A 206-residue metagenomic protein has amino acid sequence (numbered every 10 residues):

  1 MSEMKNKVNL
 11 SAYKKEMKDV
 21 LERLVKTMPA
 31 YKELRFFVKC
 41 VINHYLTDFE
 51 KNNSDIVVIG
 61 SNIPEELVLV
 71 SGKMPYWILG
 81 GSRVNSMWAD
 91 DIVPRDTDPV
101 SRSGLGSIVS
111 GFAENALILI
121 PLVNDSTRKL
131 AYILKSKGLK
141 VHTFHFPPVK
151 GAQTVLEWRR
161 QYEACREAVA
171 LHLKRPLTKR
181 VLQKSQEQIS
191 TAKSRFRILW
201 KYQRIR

Functional and structural regions predicted by a protein language model:
M1-D55, E167-R206: A charged, amphipathic alpha-helical module
S2, M28-P29, N43, V57-S61 (+3 more regions): Metallocofactor- and cofactor-centric catalytic cores in central/energy metabolism, strongly enriched
T27-R35, P94-V109: Conserved nucleotide-sugar donor-binding subdomain of glycosyltransferases
E50-N53, P64-Y76, F112-E114: Short, solvent-exposed loop/edge-beta patches enriched in aromatic
D55-G60, W77, I118-I120: Short, hydrophobic beta-strand segments that form beta-sheet elements in well-ordered domains
E66-P94: Anionic-ligand anchoring segments at beta-strand to alpha-helix junctions in alpha/beta enzyme folds, i.e., glycine
R102-L171: Acidic/His-rich segments in extracytoplasmic proteins that coordinate ligands and/or metal ions
